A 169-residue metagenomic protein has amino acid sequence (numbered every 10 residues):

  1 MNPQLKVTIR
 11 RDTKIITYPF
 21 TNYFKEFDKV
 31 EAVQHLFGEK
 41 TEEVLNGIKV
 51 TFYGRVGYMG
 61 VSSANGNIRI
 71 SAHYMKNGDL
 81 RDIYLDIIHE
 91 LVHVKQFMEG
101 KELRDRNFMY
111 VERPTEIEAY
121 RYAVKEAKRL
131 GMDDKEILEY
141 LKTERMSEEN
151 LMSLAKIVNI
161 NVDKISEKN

Functional and structural regions predicted by a protein language model:
M1-Y58, R145-N169: A metal-dependent hydrolase signature that marks the N-terminal structural subdomain at the beginning of catalytic folds
Q34, I88, Y120, V124-A127: Non-transmembrane alpha-helical segments in soluble domains of secreted/periplasmic/extracellular proteins
E39-L45, K101, L130-I137: Surface-exposed helix-capping loop/turn segments at secondary-structure junctions
K49-R81: Active-site scaffold of zinc-dependent metalloenzymes
M59-G60, K95-Q96, E102-D105, R145: Short catalytic/ligand-binding loop motif for oxyanion handling, primarily in non-cytosolic enzymes, centered on
R81-L85, F97-R121: Post-HEXXH active-site segment of zinc metalloproteases
I88-Q96: Short active-site segment of divalent metal-dependent hydrolases/proteases that encodes the spacing between
V124-S147: Short helix/loop segments within enzyme catalytic domains that coordinate or immediately flank catalytic cofactors
